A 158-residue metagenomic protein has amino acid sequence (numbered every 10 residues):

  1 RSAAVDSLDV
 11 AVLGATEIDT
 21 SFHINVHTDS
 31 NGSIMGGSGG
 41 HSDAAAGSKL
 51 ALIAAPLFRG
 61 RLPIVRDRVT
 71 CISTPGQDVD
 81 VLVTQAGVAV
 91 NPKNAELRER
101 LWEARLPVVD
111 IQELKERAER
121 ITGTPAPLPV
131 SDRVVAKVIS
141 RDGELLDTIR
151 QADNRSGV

Functional and structural regions predicted by a protein language model:
R1-V158: Conserved phosphate- and dinucleotide-binding cores of soluble alpha/beta proteins, encompassing both enzyme active
